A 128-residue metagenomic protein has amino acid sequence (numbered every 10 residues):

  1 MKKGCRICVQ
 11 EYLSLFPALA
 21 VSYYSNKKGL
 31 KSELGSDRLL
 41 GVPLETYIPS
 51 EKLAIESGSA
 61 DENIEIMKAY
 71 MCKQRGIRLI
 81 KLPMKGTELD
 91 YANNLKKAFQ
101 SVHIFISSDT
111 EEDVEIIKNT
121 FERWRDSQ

Functional and structural regions predicted by a protein language model:
M1-Q128: Nucleic-acid endo/exonuclease domains
